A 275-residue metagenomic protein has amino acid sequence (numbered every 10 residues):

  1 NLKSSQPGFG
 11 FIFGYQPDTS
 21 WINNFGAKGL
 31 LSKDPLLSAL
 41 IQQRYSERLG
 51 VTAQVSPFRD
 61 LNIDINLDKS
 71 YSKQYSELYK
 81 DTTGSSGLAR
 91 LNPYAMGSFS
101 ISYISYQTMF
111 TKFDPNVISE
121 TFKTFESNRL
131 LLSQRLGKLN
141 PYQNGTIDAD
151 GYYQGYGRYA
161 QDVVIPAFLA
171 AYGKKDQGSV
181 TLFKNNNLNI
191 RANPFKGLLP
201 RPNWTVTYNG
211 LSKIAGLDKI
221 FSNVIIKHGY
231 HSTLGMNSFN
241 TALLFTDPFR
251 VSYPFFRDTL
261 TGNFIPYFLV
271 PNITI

Functional and structural regions predicted by a protein language model:
N1-I275: Exposed, low-structure sequence patches enriched in small/polar residues
